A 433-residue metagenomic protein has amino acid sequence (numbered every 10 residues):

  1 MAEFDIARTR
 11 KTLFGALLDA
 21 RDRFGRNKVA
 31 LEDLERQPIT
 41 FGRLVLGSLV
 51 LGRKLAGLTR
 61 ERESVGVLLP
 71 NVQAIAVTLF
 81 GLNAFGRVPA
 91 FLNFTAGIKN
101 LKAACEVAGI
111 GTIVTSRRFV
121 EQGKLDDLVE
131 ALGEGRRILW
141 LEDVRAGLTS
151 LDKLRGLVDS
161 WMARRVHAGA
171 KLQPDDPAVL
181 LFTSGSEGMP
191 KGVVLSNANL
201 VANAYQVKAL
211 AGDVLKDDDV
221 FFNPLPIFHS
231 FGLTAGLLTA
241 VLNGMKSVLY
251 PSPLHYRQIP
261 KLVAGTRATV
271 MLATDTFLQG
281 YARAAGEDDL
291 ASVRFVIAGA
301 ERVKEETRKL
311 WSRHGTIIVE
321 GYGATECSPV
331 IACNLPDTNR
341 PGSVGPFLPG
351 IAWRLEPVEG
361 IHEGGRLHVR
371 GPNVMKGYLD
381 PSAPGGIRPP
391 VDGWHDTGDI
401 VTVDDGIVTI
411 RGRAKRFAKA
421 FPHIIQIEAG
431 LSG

Functional and structural regions predicted by a protein language model:
R10, G25, I138-L141, R145-F182 (+2 more regions): Conserved pre-ATP/AMP-binding loop-to-beta segment of ANL
V29-T59, E63-F80, G97-K102, L154-V158 (+1 more regions): Conserved AMP-binding/adenylate-forming core of the ANL superfamily
P38-G42, G169-K171, A178-Y205: Conserved AMP-binding A3 loop
L44-L51, S160-M162, P174, V193-V214 (+1 more regions): Conserved structural elements of the adenylate-forming
G57, A84-R155, H167, R267 (+2 more regions): Structural core segment of the AMP-binding/adenylate-forming
L141, G156-L157, M245, A268-A273 (+2 more regions): Gly/Ser/Thr-rich phosphate-binding loop
V201-V220, F228-T269, A284: Conserved AMP-binding/adenylation subdomain of ANL enzymes
I361-H362, R366-F421: Conserved ATP-binding/catalytic segment of the ANL
